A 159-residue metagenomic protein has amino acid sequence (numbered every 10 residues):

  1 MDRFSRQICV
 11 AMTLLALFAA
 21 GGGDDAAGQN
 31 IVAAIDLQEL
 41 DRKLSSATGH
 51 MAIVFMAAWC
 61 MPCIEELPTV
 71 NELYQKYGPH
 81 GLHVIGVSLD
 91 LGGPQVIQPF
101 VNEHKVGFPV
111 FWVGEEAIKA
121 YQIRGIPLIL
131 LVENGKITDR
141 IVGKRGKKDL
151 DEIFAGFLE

Functional and structural regions predicted by a protein language model:
M1-A34, D139-R140, D151-F154, E159: N-terminal targeting signals for export/organelle localization
I31-M51: A short beta-strand-turn-helix
T48-M51, M56-W59, G125: Short pre-active-site segment immediately N-terminal to redox-active cysteine/selenocysteine motifs in thiol-based
A52-I53, V84, I129: Hydrophobic beta-strand anchors of alpha/beta hydrolase catalytic cores
F55-E72: Conserved redox-active cysteine motifs that mediate thiol-disulfide chemistry, especially di-cysteine Cys-X(1-2)-Cys
G81-P94, V106-E115: Thiol-based oxidoreductase modules, predominantly thioredoxin-like and allied folds used for disulfide exchange
V101-E133: Short, internal strand/loop/helix patches that form the active-site neighborhood or redox-interaction surface
G125, L130-E159: Non-catalytic, surface beta->alpha helical segment in thiol-disulfide oxidoreductase systems
